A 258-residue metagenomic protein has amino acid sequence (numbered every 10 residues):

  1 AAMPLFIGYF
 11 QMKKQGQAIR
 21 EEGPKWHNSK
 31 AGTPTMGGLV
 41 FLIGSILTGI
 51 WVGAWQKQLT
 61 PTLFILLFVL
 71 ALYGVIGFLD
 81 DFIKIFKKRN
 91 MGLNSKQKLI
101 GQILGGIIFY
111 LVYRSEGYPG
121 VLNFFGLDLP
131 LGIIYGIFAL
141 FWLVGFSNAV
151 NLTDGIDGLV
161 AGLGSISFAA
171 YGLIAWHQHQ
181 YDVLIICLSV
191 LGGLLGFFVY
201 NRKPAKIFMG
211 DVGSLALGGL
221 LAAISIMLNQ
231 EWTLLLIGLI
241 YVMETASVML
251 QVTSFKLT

Functional and structural regions predicted by a protein language model:
A1-Q11, F41-V75, F109, G132-V150 (+1 more regions): Alpha-helical transmembrane segments
L5-K30, L79-L93, M249-T258: Cytosolic, membrane-interface loops and tails of multi-pass inner-membrane proteins
I19-T33, K57-Q58, T62, D182-L184: Alpha-helical transmembrane segments and immediately membrane-proximal extracytoplasmic
A31-L42, K96-G105, A161: Select subsegments of transmembrane alpha-helices in polytopic membrane proteins, especially boundary-proximal
A31-T33, F125-Y135: Short aromatic-rich membrane-water interface segments that cap or initiate transmembrane helices in multi-pass membrane
G37, D81, D211: Divalent metal-coordination and catalytic microenvironments
K57, I85-F86, G117-D128: Membrane-interface helix termini and inter-helical loops of multi-pass transporters
Q58-N94, K98-L99: Hydrophobic alpha-helical hairpins/lids featuring a short glycine-rich hinge
